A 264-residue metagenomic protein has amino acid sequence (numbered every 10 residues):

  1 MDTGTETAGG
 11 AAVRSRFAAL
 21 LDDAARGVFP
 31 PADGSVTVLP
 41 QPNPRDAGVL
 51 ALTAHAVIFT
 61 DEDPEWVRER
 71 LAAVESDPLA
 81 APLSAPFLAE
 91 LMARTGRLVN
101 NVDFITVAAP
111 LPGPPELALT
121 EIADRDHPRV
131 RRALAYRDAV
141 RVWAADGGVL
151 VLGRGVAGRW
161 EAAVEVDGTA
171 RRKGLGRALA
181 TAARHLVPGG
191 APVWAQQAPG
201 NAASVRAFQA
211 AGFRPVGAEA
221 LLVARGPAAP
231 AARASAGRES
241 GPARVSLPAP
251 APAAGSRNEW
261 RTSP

Functional and structural regions predicted by a protein language model:
M1-D22, G226-P264: Actinobacteria-biased recognition of intrinsically disordered, low-complexity terminal regions
M1-N100, T120-R137: N-terminal charged segments
A56-V57, V187-P199: Conserved GNAT acetyl-CoA-binding A-motif
V99-A108, R214-A231: Conserved catalytic-core motifs of GNAT/GCN5-like acyltransferases
A135-L150: Conserved beta-hairpin
G148-R159, V164-D167: A conserved beta-strand-loop-helix scaffold within acyl/acetyltransferase catalytic domains
A162, R172-L186, R206-A210: Conserved acetyl-CoA-binding loop-helix of GNAT-fold acetyltransferases
R177, P199-G217, W260, P264: Conserved active-site alpha-helix within GNAT-family acetyltransferase domains
